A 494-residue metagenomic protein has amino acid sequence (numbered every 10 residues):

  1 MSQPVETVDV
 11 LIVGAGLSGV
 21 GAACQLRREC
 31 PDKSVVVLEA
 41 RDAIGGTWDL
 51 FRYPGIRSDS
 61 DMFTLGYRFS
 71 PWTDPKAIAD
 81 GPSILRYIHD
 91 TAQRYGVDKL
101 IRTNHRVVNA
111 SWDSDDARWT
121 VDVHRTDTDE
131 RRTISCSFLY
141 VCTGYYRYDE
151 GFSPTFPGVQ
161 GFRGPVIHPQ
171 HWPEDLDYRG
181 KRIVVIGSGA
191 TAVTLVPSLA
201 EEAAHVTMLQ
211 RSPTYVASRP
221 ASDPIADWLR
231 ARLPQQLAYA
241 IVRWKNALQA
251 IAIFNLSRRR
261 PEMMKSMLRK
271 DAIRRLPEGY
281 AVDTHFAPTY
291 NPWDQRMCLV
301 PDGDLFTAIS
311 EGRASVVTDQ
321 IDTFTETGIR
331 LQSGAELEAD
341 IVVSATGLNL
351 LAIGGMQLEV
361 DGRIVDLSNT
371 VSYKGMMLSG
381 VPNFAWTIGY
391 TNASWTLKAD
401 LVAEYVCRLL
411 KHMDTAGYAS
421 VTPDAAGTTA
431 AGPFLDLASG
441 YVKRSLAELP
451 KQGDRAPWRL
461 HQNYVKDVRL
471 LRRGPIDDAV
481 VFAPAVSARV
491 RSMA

Functional and structural regions predicted by a protein language model:
S2-T7, L11-V13, L17, G21-A22 (+6 more regions): Rossmann-like dinucleotide-binding core of oxidoreductases
V8-I12, L17-I101, Q210-R211, R274-Y280: Beta1-alpha1 glycine-rich phosphate/pyrophosphate-binding loop at the start of Rossmann-like nucleotide-binding domains
V13, V107, T133-Y146, I183-I186 (+2 more regions): Short hydrophobic core segments
Y53, A345-M413: Glycine/threonine-rich phosphate-binding loop and adjacent beta-strand/alpha-helix elements that clamp
W72-D90, R102, I186, L256-K265 (+1 more regions): Short beta-strand to alpha-helix junction loop
P75-R147, T323: Feature captures the FAD/FMN-dependent oxidoreductase FAD-binding
R275-L331, A335-E338: Alpha/beta-hydrolase fold catalytic core
D400, E404-A494: C-terminal active-site-capping segments
